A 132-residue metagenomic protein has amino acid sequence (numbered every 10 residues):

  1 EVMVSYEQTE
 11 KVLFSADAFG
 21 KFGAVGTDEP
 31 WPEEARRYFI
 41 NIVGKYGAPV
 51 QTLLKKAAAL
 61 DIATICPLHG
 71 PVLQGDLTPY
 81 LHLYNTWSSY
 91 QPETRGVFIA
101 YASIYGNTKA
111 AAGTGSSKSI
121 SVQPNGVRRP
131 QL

Functional and structural regions predicted by a protein language model:
E1-G75: Metallo-beta-lactamase
D76-L132: N-terminal beta1-alpha1-beta2 submodule of the flavodoxin-like/Rossmannoid cofactor-binding fold
